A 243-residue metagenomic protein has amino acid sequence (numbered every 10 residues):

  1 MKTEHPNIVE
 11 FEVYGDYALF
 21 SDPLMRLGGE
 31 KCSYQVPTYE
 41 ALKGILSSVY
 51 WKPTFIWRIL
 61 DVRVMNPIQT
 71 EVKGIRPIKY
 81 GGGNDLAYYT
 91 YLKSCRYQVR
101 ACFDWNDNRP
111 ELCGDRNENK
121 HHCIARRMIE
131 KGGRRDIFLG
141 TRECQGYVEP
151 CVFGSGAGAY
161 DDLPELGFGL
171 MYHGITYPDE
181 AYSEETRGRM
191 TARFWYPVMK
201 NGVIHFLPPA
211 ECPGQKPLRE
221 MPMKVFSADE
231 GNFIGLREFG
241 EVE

Functional and structural regions predicted by a protein language model:
M1-G29, V198, I204: N-terminal, Lys/Arg- and Ser/Thr-rich interaction peptides
I8, I59, S94-Q98: Extracellular structured ligand-interaction cores
V13-Y17, N66, V99-D107: Beta-strand elements of well-folded, non-transmembrane domains
D22, W57-I59, P110-L112: Short, hydrophobic/aromatic beta-strand segments
M25-K43, R127-G132, D136, G140: Short, flexible N-terminal segments of the mature chain
G29, V64-G74, R109-N117: Structured soluble/peripheral alpha/beta segments that form catalytic or ligand/cofactor-binding pockets
C32-V72: Glycine/small-residue-rich interface belts in oligomeric ring/scaffold proteins and their assembly partners
P77-E243: Internal, well-folded beta-alpha domain core
